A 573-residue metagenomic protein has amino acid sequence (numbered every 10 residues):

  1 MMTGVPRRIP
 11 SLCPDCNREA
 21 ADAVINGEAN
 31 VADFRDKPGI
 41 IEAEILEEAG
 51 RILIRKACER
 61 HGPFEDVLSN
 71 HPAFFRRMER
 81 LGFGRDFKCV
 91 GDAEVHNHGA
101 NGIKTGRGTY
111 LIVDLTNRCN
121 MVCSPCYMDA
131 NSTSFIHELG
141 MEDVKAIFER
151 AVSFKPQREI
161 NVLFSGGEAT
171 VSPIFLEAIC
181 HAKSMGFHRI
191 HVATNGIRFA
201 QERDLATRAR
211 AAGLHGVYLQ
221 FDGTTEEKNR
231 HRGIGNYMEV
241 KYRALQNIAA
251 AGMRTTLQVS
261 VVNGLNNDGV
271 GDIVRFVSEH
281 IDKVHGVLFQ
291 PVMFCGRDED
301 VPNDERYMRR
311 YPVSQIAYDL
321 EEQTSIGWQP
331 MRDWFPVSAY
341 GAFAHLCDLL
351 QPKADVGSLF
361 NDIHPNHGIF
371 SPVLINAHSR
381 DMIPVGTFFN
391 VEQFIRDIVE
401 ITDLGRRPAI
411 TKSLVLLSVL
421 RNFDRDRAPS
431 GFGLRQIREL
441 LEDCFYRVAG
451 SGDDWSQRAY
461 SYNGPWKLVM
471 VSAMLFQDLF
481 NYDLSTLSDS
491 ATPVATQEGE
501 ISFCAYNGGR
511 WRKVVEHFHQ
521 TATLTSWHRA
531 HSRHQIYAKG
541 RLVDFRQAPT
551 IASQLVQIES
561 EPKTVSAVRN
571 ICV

Functional and structural regions predicted by a protein language model:
T3, R7-P10, E19-I112: N-terminal [4Fe-4S]-dependent radical SAM core
C13-C16, C58, C119, C123-C126 (+1 more regions): Short cysteine clusters
A20-A21, I25, E65-N70, M128-E138 (+1 more regions): Iron-sulfur (Fe-S) cluster-binding segments and ferredoxin-like electron-carrier domains, especially [2Fe-2S]
P63-E65, S69, F75, E79-D204: Conserved alpha-helical substructure of the radical SAM core
S132-S134, T225-H231, R297-D300: A short acidic, helix-capping loop that chelates divalent metal ions and anchors anionic groups
K145-L163, S172-P291: Radical SAM/AdoMet-radical enzyme domain recognition
A250-Q457, N463, I571: Radical SAM enzyme [4Fe-4S]-AdoMet core and its adjacent flexible, acidic and glycine-rich loops/tails across
L440-V573: C-terminal target-recognition/interaction regions appended to catalytic cores
